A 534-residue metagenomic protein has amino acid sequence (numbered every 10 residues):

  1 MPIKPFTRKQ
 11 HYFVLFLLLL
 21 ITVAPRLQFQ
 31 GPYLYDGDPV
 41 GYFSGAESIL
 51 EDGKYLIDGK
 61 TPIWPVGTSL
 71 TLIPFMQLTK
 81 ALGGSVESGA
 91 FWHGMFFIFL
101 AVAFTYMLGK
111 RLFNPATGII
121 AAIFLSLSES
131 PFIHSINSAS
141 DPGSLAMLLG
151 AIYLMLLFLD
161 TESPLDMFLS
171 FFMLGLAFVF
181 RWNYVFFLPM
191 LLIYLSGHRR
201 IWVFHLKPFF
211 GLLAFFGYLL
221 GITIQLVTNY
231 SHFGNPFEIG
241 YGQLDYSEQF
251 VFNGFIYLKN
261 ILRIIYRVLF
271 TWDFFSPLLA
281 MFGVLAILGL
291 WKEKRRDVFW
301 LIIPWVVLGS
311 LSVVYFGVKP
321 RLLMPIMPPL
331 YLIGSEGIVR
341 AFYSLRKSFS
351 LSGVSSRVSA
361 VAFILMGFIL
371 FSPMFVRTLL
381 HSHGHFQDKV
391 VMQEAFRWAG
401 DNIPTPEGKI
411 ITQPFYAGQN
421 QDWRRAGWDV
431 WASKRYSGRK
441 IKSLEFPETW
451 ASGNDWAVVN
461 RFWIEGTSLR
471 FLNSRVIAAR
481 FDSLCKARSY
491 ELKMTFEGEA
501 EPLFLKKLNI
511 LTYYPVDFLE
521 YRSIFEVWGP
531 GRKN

Functional and structural regions predicted by a protein language model:
P2-I3, L157, E162-S163, L174 (+2 more regions): Perimembrane helix-loop-helix junctions
H11-L19, F172, P189, F215-L219 (+4 more regions): Signature aromatic-anchored transmembrane alpha helix within multi-pass, membrane-resident enzymes that catalyze glycan
G37, T61-W64, S130, I136-S144 (+1 more regions): Short acidic/glycine- and proline-prone juxtamembrane loop motifs at membrane-interface regions of multi-pass membrane
W92-F113, A146, G150-L154, L285: Transmembrane-helix motifs of polytopic, lipid-linked glycan transferases
L112, A116, A151-L169, A177: Membrane-interface transmembrane helices that cradle and orient dolichyl/undecaprenyl
S135, D141-S144, F186, P277-A280 (+2 more regions): Hydrophobic/aromatic-rich transmembrane helices and adjacent perimembrane loops
Y266, F270-R296, I303, R340: Hydrophobic, aromatic-rich transmembrane alpha-helices and their immediate juxtamembrane boundary segments
F363-R425, S433-Y436, R522-S523, G529: Membrane-embedded, lumen/periplasm-facing catalytic core of multi-pass transferases that use lipid-linked donors
